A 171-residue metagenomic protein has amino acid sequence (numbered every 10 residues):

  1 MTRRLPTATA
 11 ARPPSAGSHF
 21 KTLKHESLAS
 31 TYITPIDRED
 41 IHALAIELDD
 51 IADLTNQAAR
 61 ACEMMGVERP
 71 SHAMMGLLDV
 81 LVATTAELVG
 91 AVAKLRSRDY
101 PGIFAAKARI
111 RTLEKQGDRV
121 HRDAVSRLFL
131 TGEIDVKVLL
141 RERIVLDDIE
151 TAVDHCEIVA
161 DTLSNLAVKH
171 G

Functional and structural regions predicted by a protein language model:
M1-G171: Cytosolic, long alpha-helical scaffolding segments
